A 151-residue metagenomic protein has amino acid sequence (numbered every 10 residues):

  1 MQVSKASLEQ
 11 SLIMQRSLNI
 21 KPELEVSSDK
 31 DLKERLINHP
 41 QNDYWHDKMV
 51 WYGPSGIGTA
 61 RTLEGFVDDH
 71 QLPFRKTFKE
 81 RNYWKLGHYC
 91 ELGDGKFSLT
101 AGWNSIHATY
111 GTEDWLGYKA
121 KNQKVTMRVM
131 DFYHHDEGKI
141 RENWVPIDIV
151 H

Functional and structural regions predicted by a protein language model:
M1-H151: C-terminal and inter-domain tail/linker signature
